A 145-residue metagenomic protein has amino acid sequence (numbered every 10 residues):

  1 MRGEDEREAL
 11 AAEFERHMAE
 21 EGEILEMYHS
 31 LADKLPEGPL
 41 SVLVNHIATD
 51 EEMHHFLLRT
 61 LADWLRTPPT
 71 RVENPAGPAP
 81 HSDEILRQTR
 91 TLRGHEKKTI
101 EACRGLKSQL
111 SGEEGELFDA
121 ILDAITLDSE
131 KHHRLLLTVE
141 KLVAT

Functional and structural regions predicted by a protein language model:
M1-T145: Non-heme di-metal
